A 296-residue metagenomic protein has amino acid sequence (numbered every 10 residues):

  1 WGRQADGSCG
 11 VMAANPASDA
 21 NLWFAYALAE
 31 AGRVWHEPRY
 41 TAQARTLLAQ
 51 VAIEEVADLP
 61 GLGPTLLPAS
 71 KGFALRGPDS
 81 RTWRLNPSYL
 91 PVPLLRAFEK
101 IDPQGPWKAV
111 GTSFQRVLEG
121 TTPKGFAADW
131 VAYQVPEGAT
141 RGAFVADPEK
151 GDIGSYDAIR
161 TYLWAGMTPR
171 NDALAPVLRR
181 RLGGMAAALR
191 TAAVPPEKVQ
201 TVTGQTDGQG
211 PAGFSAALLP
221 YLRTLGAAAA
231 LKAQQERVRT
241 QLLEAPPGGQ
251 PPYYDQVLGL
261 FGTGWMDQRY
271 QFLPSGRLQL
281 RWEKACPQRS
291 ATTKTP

Functional and structural regions predicted by a protein language model:
W1-A13: Internal amphipathic alpha-helical repeat/solenoid segments
G10-W35: Aromatic-rich carbohydrate-recognition surfaces in CAZymes
N15-D19, T41-A216, P220-A229, Y253: Extended ligand-binding clefts on enzyme/binding-domain cores
W164-N171, Y221-P296: Terminal, non-catalytic domain-edge segments
